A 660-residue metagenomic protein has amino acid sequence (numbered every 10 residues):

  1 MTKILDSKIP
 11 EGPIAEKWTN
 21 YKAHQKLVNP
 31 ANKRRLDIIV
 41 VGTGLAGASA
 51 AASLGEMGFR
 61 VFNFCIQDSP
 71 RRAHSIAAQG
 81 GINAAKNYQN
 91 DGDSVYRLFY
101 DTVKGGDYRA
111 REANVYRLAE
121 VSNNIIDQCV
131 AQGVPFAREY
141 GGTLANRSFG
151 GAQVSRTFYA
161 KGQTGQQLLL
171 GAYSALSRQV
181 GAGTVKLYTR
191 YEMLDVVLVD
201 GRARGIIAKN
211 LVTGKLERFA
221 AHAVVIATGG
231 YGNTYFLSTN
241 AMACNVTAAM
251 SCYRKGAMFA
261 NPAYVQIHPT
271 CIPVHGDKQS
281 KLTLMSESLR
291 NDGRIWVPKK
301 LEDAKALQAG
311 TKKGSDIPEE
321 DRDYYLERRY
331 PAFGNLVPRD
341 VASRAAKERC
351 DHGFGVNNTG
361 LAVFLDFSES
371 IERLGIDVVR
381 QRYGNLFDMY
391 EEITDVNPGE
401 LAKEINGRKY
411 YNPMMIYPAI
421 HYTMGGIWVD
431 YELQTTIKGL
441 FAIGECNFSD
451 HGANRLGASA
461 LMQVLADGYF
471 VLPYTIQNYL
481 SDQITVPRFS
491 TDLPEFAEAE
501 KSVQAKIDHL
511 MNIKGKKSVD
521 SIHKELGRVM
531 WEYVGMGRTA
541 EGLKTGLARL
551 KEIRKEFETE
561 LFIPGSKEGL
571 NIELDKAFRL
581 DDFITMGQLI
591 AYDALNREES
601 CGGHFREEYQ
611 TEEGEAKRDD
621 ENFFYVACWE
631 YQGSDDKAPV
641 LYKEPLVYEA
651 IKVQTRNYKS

Functional and structural regions predicted by a protein language model:
N20, Q25-V28, N32-D37, A50-S53 (+11 more regions): Glycine- and aromatic-enriched mobile tails/lids
R34-L36, G214-A223, T436: Core beta-strand elements of the Rossmann-like FAD/NAD(P) dinucleotide-binding domain in flavoenzyme oxidoreductases
G42-L45: Glycine-rich Rossmann-fold phosphate-binding loop(s) that bind the pyrophosphate of adenine dinucleotide cofactors
F59-C65, N261: Short beta-strand "acidic-cap" motif of Rossmann-like dinucleotide-binding folds
D68-Y100, Q266-T270, D277-K281: Conserved N-terminal glycine-rich FAD pyrophosphate-binding loop of Rossmann-like flavoproteins
Q128-K215, A227, C271-M285: Conserved redox-cofactor binding core of oxidoreductases
A223-L282, D351, H451-Y474: Glycine-rich loop(s) and the adjacent beta-strand/alpha-helix scaffold that form part
S251, A257-E400, Y474-Q477: An anion/pyrophosphate-binding glycine-rich loop and adjacent beta-alpha core in soluble alpha-beta enzymes
